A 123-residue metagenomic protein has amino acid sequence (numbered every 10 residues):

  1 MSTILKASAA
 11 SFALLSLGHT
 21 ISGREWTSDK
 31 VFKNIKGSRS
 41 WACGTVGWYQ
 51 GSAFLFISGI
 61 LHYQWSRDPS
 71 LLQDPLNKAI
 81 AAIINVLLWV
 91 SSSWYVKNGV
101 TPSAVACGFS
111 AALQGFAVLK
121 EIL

Functional and structural regions predicted by a protein language model:
M1-A13: Interfacial segments of alpha-helical transmembrane regions
L14-W26, R39-R67, A82-V86: Core segments of alpha-helical transmembrane spans in multipass integral membrane proteins
S22-F32, Q64-L71, N98-T101, K120-L123: Juxtamembrane transmembrane-helix termini
F32-S40: Perimembrane loop-to-helix junctions flanking transmembrane segments
I57-G59, A104-F109: Well-ordered alpha-helical segments within folded domains of soluble proteins
L61, W65-N98: Portal/gating segments that form or line small-molecule/metal binding sites
L87-A106, F116-L123: Membrane-helix boundary connector in multi-pass membrane proteins
